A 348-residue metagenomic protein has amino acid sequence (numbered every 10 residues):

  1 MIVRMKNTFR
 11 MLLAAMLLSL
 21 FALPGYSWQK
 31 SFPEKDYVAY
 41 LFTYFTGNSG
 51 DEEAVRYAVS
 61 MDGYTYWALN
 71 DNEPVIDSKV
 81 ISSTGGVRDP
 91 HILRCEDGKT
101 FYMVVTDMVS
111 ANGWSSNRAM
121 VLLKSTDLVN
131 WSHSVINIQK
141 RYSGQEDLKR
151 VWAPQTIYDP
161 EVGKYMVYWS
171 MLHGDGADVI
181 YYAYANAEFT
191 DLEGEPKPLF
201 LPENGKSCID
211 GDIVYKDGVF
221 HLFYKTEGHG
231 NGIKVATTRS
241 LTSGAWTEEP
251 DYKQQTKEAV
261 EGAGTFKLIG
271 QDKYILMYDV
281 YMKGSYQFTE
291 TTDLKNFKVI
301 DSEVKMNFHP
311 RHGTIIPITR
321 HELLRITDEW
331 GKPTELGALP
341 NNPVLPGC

Functional and structural regions predicted by a protein language model:
I2-L13: Bacterial N-terminal signal peptides that target proteins for export
L12-A22: Bacterial N-terminal signal peptides
Y26-C348: Carbohydrate-active catalytic/glycan-binding domains of CAZyme proteins, especially the secreted or lumenal ectodomains
